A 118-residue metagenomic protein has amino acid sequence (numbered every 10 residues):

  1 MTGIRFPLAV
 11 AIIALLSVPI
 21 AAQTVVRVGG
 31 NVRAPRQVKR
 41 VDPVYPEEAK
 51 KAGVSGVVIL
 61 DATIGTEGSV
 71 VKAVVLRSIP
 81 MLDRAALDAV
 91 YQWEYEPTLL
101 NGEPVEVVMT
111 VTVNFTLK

Functional and structural regions predicted by a protein language model:
T2-K118: Charge-biased low-complexity segments
